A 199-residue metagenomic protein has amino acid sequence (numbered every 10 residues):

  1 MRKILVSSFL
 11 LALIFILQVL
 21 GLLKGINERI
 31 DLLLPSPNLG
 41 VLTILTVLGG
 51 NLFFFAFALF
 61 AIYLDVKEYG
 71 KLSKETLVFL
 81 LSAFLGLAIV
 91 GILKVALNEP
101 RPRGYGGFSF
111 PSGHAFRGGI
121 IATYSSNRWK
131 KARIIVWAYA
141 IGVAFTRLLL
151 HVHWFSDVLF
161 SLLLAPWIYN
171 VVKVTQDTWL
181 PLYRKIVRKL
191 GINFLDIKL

Functional and structural regions predicted by a protein language model:
M1-F54, K94-G104, G191-I192, D196: N-terminal transmembrane-helix/juxtamembrane module of multi-pass inner/ER membrane proteins
R2, F57-L87: Interfacial segments of alpha-helical transmembrane regions
S8-A12, F55, F79-G91, L162 (+1 more regions): Alpha-helical transmembrane spans of integral membrane proteins, capturing the lipid-embedded, hydrophobic core of TM
I14-Q18, A61, D65, A144-R147 (+2 more regions): Structural signal for membrane-spanning alpha-helices in multi-pass inner-membrane proteins, emphasizing helix cores
G25, D65, Y69-G70, A96-R101 (+2 more regions): Membrane-interfacial segments
S36-T43, K67, K71, E75 (+1 more regions): Membrane-helix interfacial "entry" motifs
L77-L97, I134-T146: Small-polar-interrupted transmembrane alpha-helices in polytopic inner-membrane proteins
R103-L199: Membrane-embedded catalytic cores of phosphoryl/pyrophosphoryl-handling enzymes
